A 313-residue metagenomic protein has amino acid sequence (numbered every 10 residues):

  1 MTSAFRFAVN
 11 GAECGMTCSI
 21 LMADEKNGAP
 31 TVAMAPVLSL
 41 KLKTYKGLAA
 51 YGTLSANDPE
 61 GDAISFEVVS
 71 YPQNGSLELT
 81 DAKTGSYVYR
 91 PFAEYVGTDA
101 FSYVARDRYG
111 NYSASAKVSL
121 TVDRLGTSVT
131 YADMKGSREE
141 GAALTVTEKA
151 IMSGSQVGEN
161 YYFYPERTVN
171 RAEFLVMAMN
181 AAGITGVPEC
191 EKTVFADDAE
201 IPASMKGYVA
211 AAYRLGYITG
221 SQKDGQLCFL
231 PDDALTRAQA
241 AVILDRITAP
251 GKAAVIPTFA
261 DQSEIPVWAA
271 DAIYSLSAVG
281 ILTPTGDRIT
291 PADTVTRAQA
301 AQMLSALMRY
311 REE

Functional and structural regions predicted by a protein language model:
M1, A93-G97: Surface-exposed, short loops/turns at beta-strand junctions within beta-sandwich domains
V9, A105-D107: Conserved structural position at the C-terminal beta-strand of extracellular beta-sandwich adhesion modules
C14-A29, G110-R124: C-terminal edge beta-strand
T31-V69: Extracellular ectodomain surface segments
S39-K41, Y45, T121-E140, S153-L175 (+5 more regions): Feature responds to low-complexity, polar/acidic, surface-exposed segments characteristic of secreted/exported proteins
V68-T84, M152-S155: Low-complexity "stalk/linker" and mucin-like segments enriched in Ser/Thr/Pro/Ala/Gly
G85-Y89: Short strand-edge motifs at loop-to-beta-strand transitions and within beta-strands of extracellular beta-rich domains
